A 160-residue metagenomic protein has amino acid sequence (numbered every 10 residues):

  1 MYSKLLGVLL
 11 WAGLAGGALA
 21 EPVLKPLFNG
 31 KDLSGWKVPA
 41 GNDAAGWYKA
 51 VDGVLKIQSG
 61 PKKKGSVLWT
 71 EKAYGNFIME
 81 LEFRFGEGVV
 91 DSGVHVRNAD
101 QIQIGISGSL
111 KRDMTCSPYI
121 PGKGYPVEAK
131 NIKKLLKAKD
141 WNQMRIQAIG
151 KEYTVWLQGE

Functional and structural regions predicted by a protein language model:
M1-L5: Positively charged n-region of N-terminal signal peptides that target proteins for export
G7-G17: Bacterial N-terminal signal peptides
L19-E160: Carbohydrate-interacting regions of secretory-pathway proteins
